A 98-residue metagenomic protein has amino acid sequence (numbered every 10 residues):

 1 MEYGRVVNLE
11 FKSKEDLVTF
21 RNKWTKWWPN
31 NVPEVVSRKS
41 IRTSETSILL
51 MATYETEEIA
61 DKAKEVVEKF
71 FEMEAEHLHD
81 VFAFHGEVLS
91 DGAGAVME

Functional and structural regions predicted by a protein language model:
M1-K69, E76-E98: Short S/T/G/P-rich N-terminal loop/turn motif that feeds into the first structured element of a domain
